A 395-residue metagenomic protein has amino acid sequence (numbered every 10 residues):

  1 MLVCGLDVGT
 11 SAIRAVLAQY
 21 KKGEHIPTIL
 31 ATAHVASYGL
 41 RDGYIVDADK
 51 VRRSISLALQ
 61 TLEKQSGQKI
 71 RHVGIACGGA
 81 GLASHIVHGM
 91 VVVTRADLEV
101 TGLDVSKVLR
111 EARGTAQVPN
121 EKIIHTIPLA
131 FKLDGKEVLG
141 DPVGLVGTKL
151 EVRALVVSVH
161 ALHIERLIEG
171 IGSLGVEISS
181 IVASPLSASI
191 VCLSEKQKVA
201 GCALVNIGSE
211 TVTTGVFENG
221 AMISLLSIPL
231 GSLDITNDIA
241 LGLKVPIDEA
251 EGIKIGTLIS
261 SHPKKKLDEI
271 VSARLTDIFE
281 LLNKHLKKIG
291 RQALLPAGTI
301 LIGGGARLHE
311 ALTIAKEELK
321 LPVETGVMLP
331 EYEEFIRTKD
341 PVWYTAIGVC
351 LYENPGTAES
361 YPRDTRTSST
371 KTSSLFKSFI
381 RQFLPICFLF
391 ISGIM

Functional and structural regions predicted by a protein language model:
M1-A12, V16-A203, A221-I223, S261 (+4 more regions): Nucleotide/phosphate-binding catalytic cleft detector across ATP-hydrolyzing and phosphate-transferring enzymes
I75-A80, I207, A297-R307, G326: Glycine-rich beta-strand-to-loop/alpha-helix junction loops that act as flexible
T101-L103, E318-A346: Conserved phosphate-binding/catalytic loops in two-lobed NTP-binding clefts
V159, L294-E318: Glycine-rich phosphate-binding loops at beta-strand->alpha-helix junctions
I190-L258: Acidic, glycine-rich loop-and-beta core segments that form the ion-binding/anion-interacting portion of active sites
L233, N237, E269, A273-E280 (+6 more regions): Feature representing long, continuous alpha-helical segments
L241, I247-A297: A glycine- and small/hydrophobic-rich beta-loop-beta segment that serves as a flexible "lid/hinge" or phosphate-binding
H285-A293, A297-G304, T325-Y332: Hydrophobic alpha-helical bundle architecture
